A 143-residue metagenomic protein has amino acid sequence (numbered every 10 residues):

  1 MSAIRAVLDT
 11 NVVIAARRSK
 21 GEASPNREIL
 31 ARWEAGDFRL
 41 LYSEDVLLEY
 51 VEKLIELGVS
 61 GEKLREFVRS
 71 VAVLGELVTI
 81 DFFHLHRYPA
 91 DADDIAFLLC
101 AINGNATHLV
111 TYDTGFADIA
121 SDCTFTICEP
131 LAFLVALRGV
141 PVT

Functional and structural regions predicted by a protein language model:
M1-L40: Short, well-structured N-terminal submotif of metal-dependent ribonuclease cores
T10, E44, Y112-T114: Short secondary-structure boundary segments
V13-I14, L47-E49, F116-D118: Short, active-site-adjacent cap segments at secondary-structure transitions
K20, S24, L41, E62 (+2 more regions): Residues at secondary-structure transition points
A31-L85: PIN-domain endoribonuclease scaffold, especially VapC-family toxins
R32, C100, I119: Hydrophobic/aromatic ligand-binding patch that stacks against planar heteroaromatic rings of cofactors or nucleotides
V73-H108, T114: Active-site neighborhoods of divalent-metal-dependent phosphate/nucleic-acid chemistry enzymes
Y88, T107, T114-T143: Acidic, PIN/NYN-like endoribonuclease modules and their adjacent C-terminal/linker elements
